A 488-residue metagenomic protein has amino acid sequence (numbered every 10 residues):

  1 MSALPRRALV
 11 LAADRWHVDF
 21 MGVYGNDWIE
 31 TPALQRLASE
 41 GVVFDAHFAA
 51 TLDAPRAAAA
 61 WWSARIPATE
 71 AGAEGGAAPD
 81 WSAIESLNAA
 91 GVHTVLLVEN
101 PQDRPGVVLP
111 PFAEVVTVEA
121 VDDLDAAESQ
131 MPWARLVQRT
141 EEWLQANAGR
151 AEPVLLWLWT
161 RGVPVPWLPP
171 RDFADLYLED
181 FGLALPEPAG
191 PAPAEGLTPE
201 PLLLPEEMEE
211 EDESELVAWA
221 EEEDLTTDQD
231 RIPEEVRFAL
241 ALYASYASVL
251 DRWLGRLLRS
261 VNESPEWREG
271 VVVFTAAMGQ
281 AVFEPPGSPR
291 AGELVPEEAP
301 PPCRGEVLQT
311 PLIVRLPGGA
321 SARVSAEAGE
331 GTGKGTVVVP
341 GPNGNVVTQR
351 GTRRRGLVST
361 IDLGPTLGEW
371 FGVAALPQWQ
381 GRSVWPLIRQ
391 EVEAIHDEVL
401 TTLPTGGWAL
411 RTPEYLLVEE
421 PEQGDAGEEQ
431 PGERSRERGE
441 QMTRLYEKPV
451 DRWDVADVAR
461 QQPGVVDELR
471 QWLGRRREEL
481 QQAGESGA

Functional and structural regions predicted by a protein language model:
M1-A488: Catalytic domains that recognize anionic headgroups
